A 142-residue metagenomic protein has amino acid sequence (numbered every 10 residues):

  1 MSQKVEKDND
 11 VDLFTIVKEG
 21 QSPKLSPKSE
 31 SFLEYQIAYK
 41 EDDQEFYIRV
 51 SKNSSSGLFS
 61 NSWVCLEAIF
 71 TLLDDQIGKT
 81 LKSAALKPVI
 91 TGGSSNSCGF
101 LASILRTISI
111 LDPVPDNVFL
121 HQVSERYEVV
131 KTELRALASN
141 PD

Functional and structural regions predicted by a protein language model:
S2-N61: Long, low-complexity, charged/polar intrinsically disordered regions in eukaryotic proteins
S55, F59, Q76, K87-S95: Short, charged/polar micro-motifs that form catalytic or ligand-binding hotspots
F59-W63, T80, S95-G99: Generic alpha-helical scaffold signal
C65, I69, D75-I90: Short acidic, hydrophobic short linear motifs in intrinsically disordered regions
T91-T107: Short amphipathic alpha-helical interaction segments
R106-N117: A short, conserved structural fragment
N117-S124: Minor-groove-contacting beta-hairpin "wing" of winged helix-turn-helix DNA-binding domains
S124-D142: Short, amphipathic alpha-helical interaction segments positioned at domain boundaries
